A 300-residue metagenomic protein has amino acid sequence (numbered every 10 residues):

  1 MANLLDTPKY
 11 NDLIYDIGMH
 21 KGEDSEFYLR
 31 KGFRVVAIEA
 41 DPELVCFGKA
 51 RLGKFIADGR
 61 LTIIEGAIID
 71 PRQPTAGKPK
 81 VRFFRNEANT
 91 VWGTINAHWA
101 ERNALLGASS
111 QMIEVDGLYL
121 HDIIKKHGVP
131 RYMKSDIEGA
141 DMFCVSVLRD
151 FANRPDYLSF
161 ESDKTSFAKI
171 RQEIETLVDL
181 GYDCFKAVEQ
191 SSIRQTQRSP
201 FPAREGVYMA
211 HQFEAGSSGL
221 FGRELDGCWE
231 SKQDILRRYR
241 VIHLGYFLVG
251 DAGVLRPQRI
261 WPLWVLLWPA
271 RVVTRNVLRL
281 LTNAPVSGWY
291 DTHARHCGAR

Functional and structural regions predicted by a protein language model:
M1-R300: Phosphate/nucleotide-binding beta-alpha loop and adjacent structural elements of enzyme active sites
